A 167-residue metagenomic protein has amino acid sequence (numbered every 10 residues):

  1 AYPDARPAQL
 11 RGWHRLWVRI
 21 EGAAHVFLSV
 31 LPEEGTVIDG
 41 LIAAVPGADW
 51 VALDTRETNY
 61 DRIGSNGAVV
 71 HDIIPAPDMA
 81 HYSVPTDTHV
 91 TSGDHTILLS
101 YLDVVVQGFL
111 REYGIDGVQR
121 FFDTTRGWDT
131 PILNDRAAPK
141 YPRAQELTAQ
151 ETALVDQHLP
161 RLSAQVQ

Functional and structural regions predicted by a protein language model:
A1-Q167: A glycine-rich, hydrophobic/aromatic-adjacent loop/helix-cap motif
